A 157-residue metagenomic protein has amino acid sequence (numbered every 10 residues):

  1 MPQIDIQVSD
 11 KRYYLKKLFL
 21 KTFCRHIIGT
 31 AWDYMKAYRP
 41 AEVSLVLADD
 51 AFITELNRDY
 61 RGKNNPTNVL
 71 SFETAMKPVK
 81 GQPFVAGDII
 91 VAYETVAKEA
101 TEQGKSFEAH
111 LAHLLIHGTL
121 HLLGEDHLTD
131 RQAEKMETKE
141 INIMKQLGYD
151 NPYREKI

Functional and structural regions predicted by a protein language model:
M1-A109, L123-I157: An acidic/histidine-cluster motif and surrounding catalytic segment that typifies divalent-metal-assisted enzyme active
L115-I116, M136: N-terminal alpha-helical segment
I116, L120-G124: Short active-site segment of divalent metal-dependent hydrolases/proteases that encodes the spacing between
